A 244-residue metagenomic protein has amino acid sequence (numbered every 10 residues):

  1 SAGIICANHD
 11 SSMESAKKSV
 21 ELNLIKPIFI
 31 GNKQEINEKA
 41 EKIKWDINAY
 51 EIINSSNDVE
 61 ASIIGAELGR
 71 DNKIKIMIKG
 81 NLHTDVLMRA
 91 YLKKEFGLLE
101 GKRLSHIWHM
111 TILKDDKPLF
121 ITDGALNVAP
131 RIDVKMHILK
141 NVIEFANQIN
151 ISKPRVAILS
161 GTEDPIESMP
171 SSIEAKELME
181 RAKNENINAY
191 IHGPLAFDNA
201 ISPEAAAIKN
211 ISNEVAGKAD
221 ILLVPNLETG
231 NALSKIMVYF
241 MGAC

Functional and structural regions predicted by a protein language model:
S1-C244: Anion-binding alpha/beta catalytic cores of soluble intermediary-metabolism enzymes, centered on
